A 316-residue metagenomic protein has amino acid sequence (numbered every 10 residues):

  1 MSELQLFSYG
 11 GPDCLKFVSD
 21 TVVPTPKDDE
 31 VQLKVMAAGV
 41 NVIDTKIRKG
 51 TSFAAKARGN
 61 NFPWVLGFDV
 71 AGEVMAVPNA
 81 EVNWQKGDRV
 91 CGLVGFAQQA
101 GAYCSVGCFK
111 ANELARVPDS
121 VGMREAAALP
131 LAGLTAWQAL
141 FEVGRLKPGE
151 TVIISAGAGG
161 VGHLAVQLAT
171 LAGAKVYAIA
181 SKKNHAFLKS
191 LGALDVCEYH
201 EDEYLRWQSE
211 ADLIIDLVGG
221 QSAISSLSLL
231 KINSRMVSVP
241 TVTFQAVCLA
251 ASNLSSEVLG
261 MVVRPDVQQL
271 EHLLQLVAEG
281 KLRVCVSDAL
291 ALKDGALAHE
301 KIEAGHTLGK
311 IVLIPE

Functional and structural regions predicted by a protein language model:
V22-V40, F53-F96: Glycine-rich beta-strand-centered segment in the early N-terminal region that forms part of a ligand/cofactor-binding
G59, N83, L93-A156: NAD(P)H dinucleotide-binding glycine-rich loop of Rossmann-like/cofactor-binding domains, especially the beta1-alpha1
C91, I214-I215, V237: N-terminal Rossmann-like NAD(P) cofactor-binding module of classical short-chain dehydrogenase/reductase
A127-E198: Mid-domain Rossmann-like dinucleotide-binding core that forms the NAD(H)/NADP(H) cofactor-binding site
D195-H200, L290-K293: Short acidic-hydrophobic, aromatic-tinged amphipathic segments that line or gate anion-handling sites
R206-L213: A short acidic, Gly/Pro-enriched loop at the edge of an enzyme's catalytic core that lines a small-molecule cofactor
Q221-L282, I314-E316: Glycine-rich phosphate-binding loop and adjacent beta-alpha segment of Rossmann(oid) nucleotide-cofactor-binding
K281-C285, H299-E316: C-terminal capping/lid region of NAD(P)-dependent oxidoreductase domains
